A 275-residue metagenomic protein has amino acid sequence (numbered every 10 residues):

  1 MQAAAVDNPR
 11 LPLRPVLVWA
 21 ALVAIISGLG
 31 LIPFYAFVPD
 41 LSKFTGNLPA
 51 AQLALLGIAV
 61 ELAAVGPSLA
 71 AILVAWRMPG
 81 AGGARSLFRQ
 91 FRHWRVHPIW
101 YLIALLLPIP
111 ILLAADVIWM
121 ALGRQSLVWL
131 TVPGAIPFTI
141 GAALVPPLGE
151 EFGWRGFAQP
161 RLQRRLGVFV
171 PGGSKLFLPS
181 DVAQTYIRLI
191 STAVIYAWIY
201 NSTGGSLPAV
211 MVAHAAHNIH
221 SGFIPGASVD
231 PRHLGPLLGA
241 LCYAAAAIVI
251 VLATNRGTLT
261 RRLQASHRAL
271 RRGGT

Functional and structural regions predicted by a protein language model:
Q2-R10, G30, F34-L102, I118-T131 (+2 more regions): Membrane-helix interface linkers and caps
P12-L17, G83, V96-I99, V132 (+5 more regions): Membrane-helix interface segments
V16-G28, A64-S68, Y101-L112: Alpha-helical transmembrane segments
A24-I32, I109-A114, V170-P171, H214-I224: Aromatic-anchored segments of alpha-helical transmembrane domains
P39, L176-D181, S202-T275: C-terminal membrane module of polytopic membrane proteins
L127-I140, G173-I187: Juxtamembrane helix-entry segments on the extracytoplasmic side of multipass membrane proteins
G149-V170, A197, N201-S206: Membrane-interface helix/loop boundary segments of multi-pass membrane proteins
Y186-I195: Hydrophobic alpha-helical segments embedded in the membrane of multi-pass proteins
